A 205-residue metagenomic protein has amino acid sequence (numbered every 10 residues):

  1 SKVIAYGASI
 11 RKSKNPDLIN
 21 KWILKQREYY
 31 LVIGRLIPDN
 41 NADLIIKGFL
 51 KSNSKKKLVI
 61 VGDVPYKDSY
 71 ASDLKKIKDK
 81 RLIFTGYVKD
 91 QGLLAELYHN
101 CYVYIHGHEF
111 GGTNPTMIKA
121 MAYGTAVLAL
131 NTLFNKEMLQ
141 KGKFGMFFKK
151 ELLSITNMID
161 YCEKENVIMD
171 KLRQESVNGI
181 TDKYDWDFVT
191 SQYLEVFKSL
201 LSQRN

Functional and structural regions predicted by a protein language model:
I4, N20-N40, I46-N53, V59: Conserved donor-binding/catalytic core segment of Leloir-type glycosyltransferases
G7: Carbohydrate-associated surface elements
A71-G92: Nucleotide-activated donor-binding/catalytic signature segment of Leloir-type glycosyltransferases, i.e., the conserved
K89-C101, A122, K136, Q140: Short acidic alpha-helix that forms the nucleotide-activated donor recognition element in Leloir-type transferases
E96-G112, T125: Acidic donor-binding loop of glycosyltransferase active sites
G142-L153, Y161-N166: Conserved acidic donor-binding segment of nucleotide-sugar-dependent glycosyltransferases
I168-K183: A short, well-ordered alpha-helix in the C-terminal region of glycosyltransferases
W186-N205: C-terminal alpha-helical cap of glycosyltransferases
